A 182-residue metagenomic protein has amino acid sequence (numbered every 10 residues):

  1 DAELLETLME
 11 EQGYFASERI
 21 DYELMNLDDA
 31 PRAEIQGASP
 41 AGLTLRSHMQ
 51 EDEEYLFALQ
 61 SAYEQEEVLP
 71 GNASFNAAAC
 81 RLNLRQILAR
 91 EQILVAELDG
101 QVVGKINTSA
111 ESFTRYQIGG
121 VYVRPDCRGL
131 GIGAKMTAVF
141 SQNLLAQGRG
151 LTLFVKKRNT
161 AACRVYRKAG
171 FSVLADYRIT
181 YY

Functional and structural regions predicted by a protein language model:
D1-L4, T152-K168, I179-Y182: Conserved beta-strand-loop-alpha-helix junction that forms the acyl-donor binding cleft
D1-P40, T180: Acyl-donor-binding surface of acyltransferase catalytic domains
L8-E10, Y166, F171: Conserved active-site tyrosine of GNAT-family acetyltransferases
T44-L56: A short beta-loop-alpha structural element at the N-terminal edge of CoA-dependent acyl/N-acetyltransferase catalytic
E64-L82: Conserved GNAT-fold acetyl-CoA-binding loop/helix
R81, R90-I106: Conserved beta-hairpin
A110-I118, R128: A conserved beta-turn-beta hairpin within the catalytic core of GNAT-like acetyltransferases that forms part
G120-P125, G129-L145, R164-K168: Conserved acetyl-CoA-binding loop-helix of GNAT-fold acetyltransferases
